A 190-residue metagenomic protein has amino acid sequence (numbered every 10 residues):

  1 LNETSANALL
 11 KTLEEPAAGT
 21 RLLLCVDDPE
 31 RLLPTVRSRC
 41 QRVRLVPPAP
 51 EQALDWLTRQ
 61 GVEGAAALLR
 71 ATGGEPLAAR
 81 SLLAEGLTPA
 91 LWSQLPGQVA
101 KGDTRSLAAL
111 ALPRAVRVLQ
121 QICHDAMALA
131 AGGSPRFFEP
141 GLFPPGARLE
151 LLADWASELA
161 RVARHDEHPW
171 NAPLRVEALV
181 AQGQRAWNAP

Functional and structural regions predicted by a protein language model:
L1-L10, P29-L32: Conserved AAA+/SF3 P-loop NTPase catalytic/coupling segment centered on the Walker-B
A18-R21, V26-P190: Charged, glycine-rich active-site and insertion segments that engage polyanionic ligands
